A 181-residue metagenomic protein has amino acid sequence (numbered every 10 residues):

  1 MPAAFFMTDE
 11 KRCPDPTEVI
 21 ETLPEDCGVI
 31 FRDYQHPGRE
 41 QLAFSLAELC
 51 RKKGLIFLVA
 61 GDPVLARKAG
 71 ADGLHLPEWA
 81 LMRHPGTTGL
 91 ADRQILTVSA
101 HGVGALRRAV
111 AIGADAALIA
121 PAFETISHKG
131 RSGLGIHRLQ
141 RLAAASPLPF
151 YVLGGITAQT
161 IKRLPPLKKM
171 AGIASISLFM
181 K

Functional and structural regions predicted by a protein language model:
P2-D15, I95-S99: Active-site mouth loops of central-metabolism enzymes
F6, P77-T88, A116-G130, I156-K181: Glycine-rich phosphate-binding active-site loops on the catalytic face of alpha/beta enzymes
T8-E10, F31-D33, V59-G61, E78 (+4 more regions): A cross-domain feature marking catalytic cores of carbohydrate-active enzymes and several ubiquitous metabolic/repair
R12, H36-P37, E124-K129: Short, small-residue-enriched loops and turns at beta-alpha junctions that line or gate enzyme active sites
P16, P24-L90: N-terminal active-site wall of soluble small-molecule enzyme domains
V19, F57-D72, L76, H101-D115 (+3 more regions): Catalytic cores of alpha/beta
A43-V59, L81, G86-G102, S132-G155: Alpha-helix-loop-beta-strand connector modules within alpha/beta enzyme cores
I95-L118, A122-I126, R131: Internal catalytic-core helix/loop-beta-alpha segment that presents or stabilizes conserved functional determinants
